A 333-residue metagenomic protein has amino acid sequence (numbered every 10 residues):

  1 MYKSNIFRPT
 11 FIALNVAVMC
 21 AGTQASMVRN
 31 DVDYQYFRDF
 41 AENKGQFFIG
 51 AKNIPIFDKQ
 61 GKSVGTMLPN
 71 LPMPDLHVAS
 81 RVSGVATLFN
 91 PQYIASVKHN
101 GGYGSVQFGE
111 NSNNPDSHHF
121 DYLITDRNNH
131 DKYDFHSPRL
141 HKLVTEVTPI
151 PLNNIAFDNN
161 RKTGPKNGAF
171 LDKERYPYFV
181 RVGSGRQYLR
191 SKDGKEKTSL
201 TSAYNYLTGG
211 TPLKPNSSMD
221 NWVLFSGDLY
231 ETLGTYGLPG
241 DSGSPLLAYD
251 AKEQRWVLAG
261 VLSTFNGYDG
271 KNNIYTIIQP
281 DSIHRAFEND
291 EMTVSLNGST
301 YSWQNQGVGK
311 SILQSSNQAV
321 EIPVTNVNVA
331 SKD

Functional and structural regions predicted by a protein language model:
Y2-Q24: Gram-negative bacterial Sec-dependent N-terminal signal peptides
S26-Q60, H77, G84-N100, S199-D333: C-terminal subregion of chymotrypsin/trypsin-like serine protease catalytic domains
P69-S80: Post-signal peptide N-terminal segment of secreted/secretory-pathway proteins
S80, T87-F89, R127-K132, T145 (+2 more regions): Extracellular/periplasmic catalytic domains that process cell-envelope and extracellular macromolecules
N90-P91, A95-Y133, L143-E146: Catalytic-histidine neighborhood of serine endopeptidases, predominantly the chymotrypsin-like S1/PA family
P91-Y93, Y103, H130-S137, E174-Y176 (+2 more regions): Extracellular structured ligand-interaction cores
G102-D116, G168-F170, P177-V182, A248: Short conserved beta-strand and strand-loop elements enriched in small hydrophobics with frequent Asp/Gly
F135, R139-G240, L262-K271: Chymotrypsin/trypsin-fold serine protease catalytic domain
